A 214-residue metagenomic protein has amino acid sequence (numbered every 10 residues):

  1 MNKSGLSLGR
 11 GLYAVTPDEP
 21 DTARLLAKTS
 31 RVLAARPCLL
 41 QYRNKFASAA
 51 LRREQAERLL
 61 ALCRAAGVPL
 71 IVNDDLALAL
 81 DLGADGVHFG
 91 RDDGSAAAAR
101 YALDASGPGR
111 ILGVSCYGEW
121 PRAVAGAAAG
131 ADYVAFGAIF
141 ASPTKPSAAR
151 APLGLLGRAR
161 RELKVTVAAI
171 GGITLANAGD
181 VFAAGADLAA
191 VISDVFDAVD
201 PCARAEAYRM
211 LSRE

Functional and structural regions predicted by a protein language model:
M1-A96, Y101-D132, A148-A151, R158-V167 (+3 more regions): Conserved N-terminal beta1-alpha1 strand-loop-helix module at the mouth
P143-S147: Short, glycine/charged-rich beta-strand-loop motifs at protein surfaces that mediate ligand recognition and catalysis
L188-V191: C-terminal binding/interaction regions
